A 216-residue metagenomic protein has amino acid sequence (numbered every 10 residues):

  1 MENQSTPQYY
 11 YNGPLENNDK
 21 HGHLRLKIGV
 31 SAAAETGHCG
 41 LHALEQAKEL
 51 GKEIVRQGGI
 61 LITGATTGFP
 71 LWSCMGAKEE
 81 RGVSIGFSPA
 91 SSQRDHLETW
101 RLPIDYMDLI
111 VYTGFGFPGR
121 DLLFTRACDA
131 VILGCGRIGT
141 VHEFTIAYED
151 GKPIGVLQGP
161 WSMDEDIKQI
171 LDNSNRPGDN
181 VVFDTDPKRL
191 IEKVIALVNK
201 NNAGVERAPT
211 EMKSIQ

Functional and structural regions predicted by a protein language model:
E2-A43: Positively charged, low-complexity intrinsically disordered leader regions
L15, G22-L24, T36, L44-K52 (+2 more regions): Acidic/glycine-enriched connector segments
S92-R94, W100-I104, G155-V182, I215: Amphipathic, Lys/Arg-enriched alpha-helical "gate/interface" segment within cytosolic domains that mediates
I110-F115, G178-K193: Short acidic-hydrophobic, aromatic-tinged amphipathic segments that line or gate anion-handling sites
I132, G151-I154: Structural loop-to-beta junction motif characteristic of Rossmann-like glycosyltransferase folds
L197-Q216: C-terminal amphipathic helix plus adjacent low-complexity, charged tail appended to glycosyltransferase catalytic
